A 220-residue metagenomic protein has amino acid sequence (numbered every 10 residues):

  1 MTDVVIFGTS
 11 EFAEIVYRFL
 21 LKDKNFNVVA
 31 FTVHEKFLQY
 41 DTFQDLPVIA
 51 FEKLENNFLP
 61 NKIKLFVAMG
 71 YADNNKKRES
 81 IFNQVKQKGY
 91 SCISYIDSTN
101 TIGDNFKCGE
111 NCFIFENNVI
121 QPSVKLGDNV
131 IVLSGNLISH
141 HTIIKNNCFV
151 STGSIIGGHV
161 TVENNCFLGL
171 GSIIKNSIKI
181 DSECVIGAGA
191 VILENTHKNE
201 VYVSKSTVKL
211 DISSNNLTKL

Functional and structural regions predicted by a protein language model:
M1-A68: A solvent-exposed beta-alpha-beta segment
M1-D3, P60-K62, Q87, L210-L220: Short, Lys/Arg-enriched, disordered terminal segments
E14, R18, K76-E79, E194 (+1 more regions): Alpha-helical elements of the RecA-like P-loop NTPase motor core of helicases
F19-K22, Q44-P47, E79-N83, G109 (+3 more regions): Short, glycine/charged-enriched secondary-structure capping and boundary segments
E35-K36, Y71, A190, S206: Glycine-rich beta-alpha junction loops
F37-D41, D73-K77, L210: Short, charged/polar "capping" segments at the starts of alpha-helices and the immediately preceding loops
I49-K107, N111-V119: Compact structured core domains
S94-L210: Structural signal for interior beta-strand "rungs" in well-ordered beta-sheet cores of soluble enzyme domains
